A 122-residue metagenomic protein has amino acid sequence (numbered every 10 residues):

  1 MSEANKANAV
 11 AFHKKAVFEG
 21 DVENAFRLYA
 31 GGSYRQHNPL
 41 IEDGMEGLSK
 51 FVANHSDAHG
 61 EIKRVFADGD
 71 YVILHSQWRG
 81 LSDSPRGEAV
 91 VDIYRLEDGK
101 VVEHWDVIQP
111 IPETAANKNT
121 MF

Functional and structural regions predicted by a protein language model:
M1-F122: C-terminal and inter-domain tail/linker signature
